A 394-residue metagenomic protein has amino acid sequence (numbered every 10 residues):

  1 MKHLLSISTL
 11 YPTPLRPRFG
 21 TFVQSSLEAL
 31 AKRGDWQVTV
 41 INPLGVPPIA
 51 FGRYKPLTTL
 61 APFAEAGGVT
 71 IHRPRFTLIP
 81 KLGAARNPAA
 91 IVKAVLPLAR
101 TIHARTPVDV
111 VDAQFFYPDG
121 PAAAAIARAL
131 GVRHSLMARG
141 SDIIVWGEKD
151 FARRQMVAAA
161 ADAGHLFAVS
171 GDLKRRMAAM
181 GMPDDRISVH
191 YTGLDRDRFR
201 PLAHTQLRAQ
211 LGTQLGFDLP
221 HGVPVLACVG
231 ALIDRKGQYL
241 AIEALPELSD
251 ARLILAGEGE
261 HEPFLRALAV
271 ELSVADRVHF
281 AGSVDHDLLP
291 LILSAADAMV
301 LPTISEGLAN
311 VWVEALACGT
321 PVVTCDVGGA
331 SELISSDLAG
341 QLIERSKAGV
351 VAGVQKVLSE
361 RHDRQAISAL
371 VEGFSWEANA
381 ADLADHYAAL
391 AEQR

Functional and structural regions predicted by a protein language model:
M1-E65: N-terminal subdomain of nucleotide-sugar transferases
T21, P121, P224, C228-E247 (+1 more regions): A conserved mid-protein helix/loop that constitutes part of the nucleotide-sugar donor-binding site
L44, D172, G193: Carbohydrate-associated surface elements
P56-L60, R200-L219, R364-A366: A short helix/loop element that forms part of the nucleotide-sugar donor recognition site in Leloir-type
S283-V284, L291-A296: Short alpha-helical donor nucleotide-sugar binding micro-motif in glycosyltransferases
I304: Aromatic "clamp/platform" in nucleotide-sugar-dependent glycosyltransferases that forms part of the donor/acceptor
P321-T324: Short hydrophobic beta-strand element within catalytic cores of glycosyltransferases and related nucleotide-activated
S336-A348, K356-R361: Conserved acidic donor-binding segment of nucleotide-sugar-dependent glycosyltransferases
